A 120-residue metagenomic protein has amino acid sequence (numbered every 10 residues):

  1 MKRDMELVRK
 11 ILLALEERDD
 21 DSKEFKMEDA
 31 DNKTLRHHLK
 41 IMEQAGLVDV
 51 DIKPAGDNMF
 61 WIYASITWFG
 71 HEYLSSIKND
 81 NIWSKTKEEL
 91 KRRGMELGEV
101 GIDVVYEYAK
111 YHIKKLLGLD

Functional and structural regions predicted by a protein language model:
M1-K26: Short amphipathic alpha-helical interface segments
M5-R9, R36, A64, W68-H71: Non-catalytic, well-ordered alpha-helical scaffold segments
M27-E28, I41, E99, V104: N-terminal intrinsically disordered, cationic/polar leader segments that include organellar targeting peptides
T34-G46: Basic amphipathic alpha-helical segments that dock to polyanions
V50: Short beta-strand "wing" residues that participate in macromolecule-binding interfaces
N58-R93: Short, amphipathic alpha-helical interaction segments positioned at domain boundaries
W83-D120: Membrane-inserting effector segments that mediate pore formation, membrane fusion, or transient membrane insertion
